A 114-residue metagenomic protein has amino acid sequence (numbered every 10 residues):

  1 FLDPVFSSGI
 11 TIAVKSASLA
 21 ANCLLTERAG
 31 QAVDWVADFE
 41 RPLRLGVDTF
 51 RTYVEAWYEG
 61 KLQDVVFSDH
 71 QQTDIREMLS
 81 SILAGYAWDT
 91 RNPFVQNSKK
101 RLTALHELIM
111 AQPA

Functional and structural regions predicted by a protein language model:
F1-T11: Glycine-rich phosphate/pyrophosphate-binding beta-alpha loops
V14: C-terminal catalytic subdomain
N22-A114: C-terminal helical "tail/cap" subdomain of flavin- and related membrane-associated enzymes
